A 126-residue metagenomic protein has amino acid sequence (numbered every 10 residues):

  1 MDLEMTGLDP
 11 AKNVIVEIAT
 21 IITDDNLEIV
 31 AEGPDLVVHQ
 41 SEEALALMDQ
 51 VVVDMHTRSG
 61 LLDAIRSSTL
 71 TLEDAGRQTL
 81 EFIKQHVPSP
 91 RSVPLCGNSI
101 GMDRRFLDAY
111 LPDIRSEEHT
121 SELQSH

Functional and structural regions predicted by a protein language model:
M1, M5-L95: Conserved non-catalytic scaffold segment of RNase H-like nuclease domains
S41, L111-P112, S125: A generic structural signal for secondary-structure junctions that act as hinges or helix/strand caps at the edges
I83-V87, M102-E118: Substrate-recognition/cap helix-loop segment adjacent to the acidic, metal-dependent catalytic center of Asp-based
C96-G101: Short, well-ordered beta-to-alpha junction loops that form the rim of enzyme active sites and present histidine/acidic
H119-S125: Conserved small/polar residues in nucleotide/adenosyl-binding loops
